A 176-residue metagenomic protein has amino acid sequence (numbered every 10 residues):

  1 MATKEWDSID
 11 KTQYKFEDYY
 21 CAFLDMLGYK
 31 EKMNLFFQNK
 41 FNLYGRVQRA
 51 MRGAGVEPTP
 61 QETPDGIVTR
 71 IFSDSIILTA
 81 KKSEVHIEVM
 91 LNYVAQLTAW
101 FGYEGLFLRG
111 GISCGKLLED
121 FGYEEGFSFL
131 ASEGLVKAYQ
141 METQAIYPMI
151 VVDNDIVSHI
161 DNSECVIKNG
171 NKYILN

Functional and structural regions predicted by a protein language model:
A2-Q96, Y103: Catalytic NTP-binding/metal-coordinating core of nucleotidyl cyclase/transferase enzymes
A80-N176: Catalytic beta-strand-to-alpha-helix segment of the class III nucleotidyl cyclase homology domain
